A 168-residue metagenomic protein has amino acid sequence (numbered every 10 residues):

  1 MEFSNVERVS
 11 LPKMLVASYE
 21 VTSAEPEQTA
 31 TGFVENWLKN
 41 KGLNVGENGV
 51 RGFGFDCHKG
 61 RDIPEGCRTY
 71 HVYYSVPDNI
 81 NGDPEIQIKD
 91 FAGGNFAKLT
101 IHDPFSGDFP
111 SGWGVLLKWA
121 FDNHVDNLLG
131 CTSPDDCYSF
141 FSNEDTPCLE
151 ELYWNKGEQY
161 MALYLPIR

Functional and structural regions predicted by a protein language model:
M1-R168: A solvent-exposed interaction/effector surface
